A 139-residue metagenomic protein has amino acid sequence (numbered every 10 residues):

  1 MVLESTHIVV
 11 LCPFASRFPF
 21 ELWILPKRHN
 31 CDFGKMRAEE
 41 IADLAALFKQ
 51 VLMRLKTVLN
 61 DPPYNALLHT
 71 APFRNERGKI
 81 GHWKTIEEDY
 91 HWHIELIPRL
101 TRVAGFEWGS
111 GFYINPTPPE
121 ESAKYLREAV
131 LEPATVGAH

Functional and structural regions predicted by a protein language model:
M1-H139: HIT superfamily nucleotide-processing domains
